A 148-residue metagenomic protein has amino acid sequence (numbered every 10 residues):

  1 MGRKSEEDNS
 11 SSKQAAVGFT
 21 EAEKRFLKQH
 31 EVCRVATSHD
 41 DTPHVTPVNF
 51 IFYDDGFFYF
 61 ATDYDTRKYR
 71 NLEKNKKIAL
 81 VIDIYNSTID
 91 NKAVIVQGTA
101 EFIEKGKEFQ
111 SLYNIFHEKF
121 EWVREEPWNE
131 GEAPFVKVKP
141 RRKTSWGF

Functional and structural regions predicted by a protein language model:
G2-G18, K92-F148: Charged, gly/pro-rich active-site loop segments
S12-R34: Short, basic/aromatic recognition patches
L27-K28, E73, H117: Alpha-helix boundary recognition
H30-Y64, L72, L80-D83, V94: Short beta-strand segments
D41-T42, N86-I89, N129-E130: A short beta-turn/loop motif at secondary-structure boundaries
G56-F57, K77, T99, R142: Structural motif
Y64-T66, F116: Short, solvent-exposed aromatic-acidic interface loops
T66-K68, S87: Short, surface-exposed beta-strand-loop junctions and turns on beta-sheet-rich folds
